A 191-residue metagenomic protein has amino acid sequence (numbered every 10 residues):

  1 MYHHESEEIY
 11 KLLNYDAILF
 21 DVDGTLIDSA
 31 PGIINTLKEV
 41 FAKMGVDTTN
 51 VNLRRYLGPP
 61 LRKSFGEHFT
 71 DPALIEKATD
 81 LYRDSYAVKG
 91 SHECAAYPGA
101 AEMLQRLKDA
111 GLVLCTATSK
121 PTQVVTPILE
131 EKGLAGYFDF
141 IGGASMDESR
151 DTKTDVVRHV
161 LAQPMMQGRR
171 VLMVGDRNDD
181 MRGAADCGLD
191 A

Functional and structural regions predicted by a protein language model:
Y2, Y10-R106, A110, Q123-T126: N-terminal helical cap/lid subdomain that shapes the substrate entry/recognition surface in HAD-like hydrolases
S29, G175-D176: Acidic di-acidic motifs
H92, T122-L172, N178-D186: Substrate-recognition "cap/lid" segment bordering the active-site pocket of phosphatases
